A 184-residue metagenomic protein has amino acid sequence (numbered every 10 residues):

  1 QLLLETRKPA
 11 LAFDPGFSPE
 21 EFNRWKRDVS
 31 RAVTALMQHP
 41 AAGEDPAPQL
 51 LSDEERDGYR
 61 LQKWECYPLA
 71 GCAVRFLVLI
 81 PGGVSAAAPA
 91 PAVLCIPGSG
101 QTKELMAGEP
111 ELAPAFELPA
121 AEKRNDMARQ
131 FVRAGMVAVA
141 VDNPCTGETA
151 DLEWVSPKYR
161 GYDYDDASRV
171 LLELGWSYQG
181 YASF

Functional and structural regions predicted by a protein language model:
Q1-R60: N-terminal targeting or regulatory segments adjacent to alpha/beta-hydrolase or S9 domains
E5, G16, E20, R24 (+3 more regions): Polar/charged alpha-helical tracts
H39-A88, A92: N-terminal cap/lid segment of alpha/beta-hydrolase-fold proteins
A88-P89, C95-F184: Cap/lid segment of the alpha/beta-hydrolase catalytic domain
